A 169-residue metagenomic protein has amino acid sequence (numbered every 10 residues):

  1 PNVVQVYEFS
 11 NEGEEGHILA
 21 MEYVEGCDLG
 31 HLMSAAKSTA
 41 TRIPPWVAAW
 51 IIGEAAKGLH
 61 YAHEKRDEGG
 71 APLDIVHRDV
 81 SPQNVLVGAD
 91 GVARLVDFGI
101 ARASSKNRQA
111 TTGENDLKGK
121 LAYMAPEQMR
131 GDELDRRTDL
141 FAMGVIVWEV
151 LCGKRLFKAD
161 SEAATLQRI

Functional and structural regions predicted by a protein language model:
P1-I169: Conserved ATP-binding/catalytic core of the eukaryotic-like protein kinase fold, especially serine/threonine kinases
